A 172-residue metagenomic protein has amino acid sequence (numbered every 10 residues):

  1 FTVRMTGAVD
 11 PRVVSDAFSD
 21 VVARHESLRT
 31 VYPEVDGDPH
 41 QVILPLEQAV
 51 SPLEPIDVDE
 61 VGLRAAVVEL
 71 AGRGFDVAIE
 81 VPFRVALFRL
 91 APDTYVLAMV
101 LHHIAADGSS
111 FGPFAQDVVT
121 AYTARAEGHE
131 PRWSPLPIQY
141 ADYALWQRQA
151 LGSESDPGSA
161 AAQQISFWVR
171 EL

Functional and structural regions predicted by a protein language model:
F1-P45, E60-S153, Q163, R170: Acyl-group handoff/entry surfaces in thioester-processing enzymes
L46-E54: Short, charged/polar, Gly/Pro-enriched secondary-structure boundary elements
I56-V58: Short acidic-hydrophobic, aromatic-tinged amphipathic segments that line or gate anion-handling sites
